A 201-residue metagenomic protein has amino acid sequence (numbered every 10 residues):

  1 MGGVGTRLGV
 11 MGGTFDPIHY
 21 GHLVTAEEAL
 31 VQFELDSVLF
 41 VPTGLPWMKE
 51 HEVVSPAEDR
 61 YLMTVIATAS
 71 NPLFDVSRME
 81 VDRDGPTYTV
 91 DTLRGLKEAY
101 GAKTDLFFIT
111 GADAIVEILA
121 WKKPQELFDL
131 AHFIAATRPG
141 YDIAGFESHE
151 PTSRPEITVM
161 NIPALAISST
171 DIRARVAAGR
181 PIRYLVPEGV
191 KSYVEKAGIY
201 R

Functional and structural regions predicted by a protein language model:
M1-R201: Nucleotidyltransferase catalytic core that binds NTPs
